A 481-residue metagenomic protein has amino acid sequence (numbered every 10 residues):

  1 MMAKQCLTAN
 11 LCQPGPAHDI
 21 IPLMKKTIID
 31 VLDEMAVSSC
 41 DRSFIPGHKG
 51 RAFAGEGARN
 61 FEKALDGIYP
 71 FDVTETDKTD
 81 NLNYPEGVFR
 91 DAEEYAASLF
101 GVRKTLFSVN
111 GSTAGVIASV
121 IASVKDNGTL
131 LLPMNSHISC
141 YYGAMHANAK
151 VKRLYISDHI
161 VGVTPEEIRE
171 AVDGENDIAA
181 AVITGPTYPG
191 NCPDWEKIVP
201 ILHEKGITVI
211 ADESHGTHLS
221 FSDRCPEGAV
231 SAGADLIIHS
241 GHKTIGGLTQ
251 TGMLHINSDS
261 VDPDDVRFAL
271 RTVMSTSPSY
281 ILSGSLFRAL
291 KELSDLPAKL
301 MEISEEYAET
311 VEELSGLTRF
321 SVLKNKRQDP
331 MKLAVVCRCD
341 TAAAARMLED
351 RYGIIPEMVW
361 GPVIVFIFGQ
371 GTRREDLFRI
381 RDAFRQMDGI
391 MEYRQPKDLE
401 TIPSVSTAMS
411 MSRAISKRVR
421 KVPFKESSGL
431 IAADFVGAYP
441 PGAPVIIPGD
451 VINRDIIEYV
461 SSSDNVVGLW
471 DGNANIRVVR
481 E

Functional and structural regions predicted by a protein language model:
M1-M2: Methionine residue identity
Q5-C6, P14: Cationic, low-complexity basic patches in intrinsically disordered or flexible, solvent-exposed regions
L7, D19-G87, I207: N-terminal "arm"/small-domain region of PLP-dependent enzymes with the aminotransferase-like
I28-V31, C40, L99-V102, S112-S321: Conserved PLP-enzyme active-site core in the AAT-like
Y69-G111, N135: Conserved N-terminal alpha-helix of the aminotransferase class I/II PLP-enzyme fold
T105-L106, H239, G353-E357: A short linear hydrophobic-aromatic micro-motif
L130, F384, D464-E481: Surface-exposed interaction regions enriched in Ser/Thr/Asp/Glu that occur as long low-complexity tracts or repetitive
S315-L469: Conserved C-terminal alpha-helix-loop-beta "cap" of PLP-dependent enzymes that closes/shapes the active-site mouth
